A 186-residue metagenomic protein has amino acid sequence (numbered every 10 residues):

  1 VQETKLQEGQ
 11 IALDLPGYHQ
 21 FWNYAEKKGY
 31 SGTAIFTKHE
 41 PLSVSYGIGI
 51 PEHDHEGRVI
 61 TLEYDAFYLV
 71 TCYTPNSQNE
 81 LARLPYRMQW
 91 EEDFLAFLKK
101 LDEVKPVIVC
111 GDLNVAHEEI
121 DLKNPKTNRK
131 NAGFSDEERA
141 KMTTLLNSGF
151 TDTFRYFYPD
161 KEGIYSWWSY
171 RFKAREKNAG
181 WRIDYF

Functional and structural regions predicted by a protein language model:
Q2, Q7, Y156: Conserved residues at the C-terminal ends of beta-strands
K5, Q10-N79: Structured beta-strand-rich core segments of catalytic domains in phosphoester-bond hydrolases
Q7-Q10, G29-Y30, S77-L81, A116-P125 (+1 more regions): Short catalytic/ligand-binding loop motif for oxyanion handling, primarily in non-cytosolic enzymes, centered on
P16-H19, D93-I183: Metal-dependent phosphoesterases centered on the DNase I-like endonuclease/exonuclease/phosphatase
K28-S43, E162-I164, A174-F186: Conserved beta strand-loop-helix elements of the APE1-like EEP
G49-I50, P75-E91, K126-N131: Surface-exposed cleft-lining segments at the edges of enzyme active sites
G57, Q89-A96: Short, contiguous clusters of charged residues that form electrostatic/catalytic patches at enzyme active sites, used
